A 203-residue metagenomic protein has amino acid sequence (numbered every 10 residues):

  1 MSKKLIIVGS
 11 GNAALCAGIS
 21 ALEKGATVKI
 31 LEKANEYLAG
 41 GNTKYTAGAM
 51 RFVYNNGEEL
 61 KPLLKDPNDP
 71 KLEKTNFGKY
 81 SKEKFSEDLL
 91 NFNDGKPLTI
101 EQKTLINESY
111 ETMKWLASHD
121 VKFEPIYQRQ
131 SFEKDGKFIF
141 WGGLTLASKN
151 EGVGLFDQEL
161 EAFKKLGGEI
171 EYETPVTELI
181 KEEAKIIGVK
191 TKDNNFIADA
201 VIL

Functional and structural regions predicted by a protein language model:
M1-A13, K29: Beta1/beta-strand and adjacent pyrophosphate-binding region of the FAD-binding site in flavoprotein oxidoreductases
I6-V8, L31, V176, F196-L203: Short hydrophobic core segments
G18, L22: Gly/Ala-rich phosphate-binding loop of Rossmann-like dinucleotide-binding domains, activating on the conserved
E23-T46: Glycine-rich FAD pyrophosphate-binding loop
K33-E36, M50, N55, Q128 (+1 more regions): Short, ordered loop/turn segments at secondary-structure junctions
A39, K96-D193, A200: Conserved redox-cofactor binding core of oxidoreductases
K44-K82: N-terminal glycine-rich dinucleotide-binding loop that anchors FAD/FMN and/or NAD(P) in oxidoreductases
L72, S86-T99: Flexible glycine/proline-enriched surface loops and loop-helix/loop-strand junctions
